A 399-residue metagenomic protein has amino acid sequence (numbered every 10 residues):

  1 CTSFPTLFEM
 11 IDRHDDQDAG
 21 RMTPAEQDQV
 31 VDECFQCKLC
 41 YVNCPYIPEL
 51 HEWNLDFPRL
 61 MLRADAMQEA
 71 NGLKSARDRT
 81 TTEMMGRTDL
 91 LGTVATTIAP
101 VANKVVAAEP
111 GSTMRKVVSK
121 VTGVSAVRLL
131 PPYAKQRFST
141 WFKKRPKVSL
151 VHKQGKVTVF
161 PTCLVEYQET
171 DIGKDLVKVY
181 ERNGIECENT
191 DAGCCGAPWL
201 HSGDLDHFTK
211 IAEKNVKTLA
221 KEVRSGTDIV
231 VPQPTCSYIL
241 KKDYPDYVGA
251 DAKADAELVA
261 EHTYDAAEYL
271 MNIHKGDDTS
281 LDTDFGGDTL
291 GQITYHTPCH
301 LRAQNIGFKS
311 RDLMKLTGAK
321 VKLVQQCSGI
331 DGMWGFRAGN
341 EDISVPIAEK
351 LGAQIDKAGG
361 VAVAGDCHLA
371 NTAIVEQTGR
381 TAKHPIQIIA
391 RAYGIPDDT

Functional and structural regions predicted by a protein language model:
C1-E26, K153-K156, S310: Short, charged low-complexity linear segments at domain edges
C1-F4, E26-L50, N54, A64 (+4 more regions): Cysteine-centered iron-sulfur cluster-binding motifs in ferredoxin-type domains/subunits of redox enzymes
H14-D18, V31-K38, G72-S75, G193: Membrane-targeting and insertion segments and their boundary/processing signals
H14-V30, D56-A70: Conserved alpha-helical substructure of the radical SAM core
A19-V31, E181-N183, L313-T317: Short, intrinsically disordered, charge-biased short linear motifs at domain edges
W53-T399: Iron-sulfur cluster-binding electron-transfer modules in prokaryotic oxidoreductases
